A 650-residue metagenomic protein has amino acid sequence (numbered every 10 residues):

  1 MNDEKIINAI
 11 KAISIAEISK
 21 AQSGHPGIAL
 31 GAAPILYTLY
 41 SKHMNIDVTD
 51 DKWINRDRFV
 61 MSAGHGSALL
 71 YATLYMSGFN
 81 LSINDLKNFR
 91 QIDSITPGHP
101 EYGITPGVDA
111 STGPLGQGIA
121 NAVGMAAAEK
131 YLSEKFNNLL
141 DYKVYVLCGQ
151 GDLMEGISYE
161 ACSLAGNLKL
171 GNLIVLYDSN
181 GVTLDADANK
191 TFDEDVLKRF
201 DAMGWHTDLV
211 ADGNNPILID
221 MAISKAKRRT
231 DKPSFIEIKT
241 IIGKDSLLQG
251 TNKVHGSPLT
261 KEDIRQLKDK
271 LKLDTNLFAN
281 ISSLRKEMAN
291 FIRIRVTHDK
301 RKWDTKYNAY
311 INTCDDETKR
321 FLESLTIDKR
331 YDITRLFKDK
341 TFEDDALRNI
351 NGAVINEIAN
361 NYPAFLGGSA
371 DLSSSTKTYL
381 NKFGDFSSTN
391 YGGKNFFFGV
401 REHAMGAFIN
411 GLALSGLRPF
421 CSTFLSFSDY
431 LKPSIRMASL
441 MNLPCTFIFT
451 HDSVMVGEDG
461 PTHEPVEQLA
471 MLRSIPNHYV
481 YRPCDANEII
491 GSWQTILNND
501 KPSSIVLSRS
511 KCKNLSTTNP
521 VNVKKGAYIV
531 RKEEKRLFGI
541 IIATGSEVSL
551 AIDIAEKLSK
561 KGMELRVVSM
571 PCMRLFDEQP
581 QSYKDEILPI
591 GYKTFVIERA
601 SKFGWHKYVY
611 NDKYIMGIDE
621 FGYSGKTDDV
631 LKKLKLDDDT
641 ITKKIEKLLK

Functional and structural regions predicted by a protein language model:
M1-L30, C148, D152-L153, I174 (+7 more regions): Conserved acidic/glycine
N2-K11, M44-I46, S82-I104, S373-S387 (+2 more regions): Acidic-glycine-rich active-site phosphate/pyrophosphate-binding loop
A12-A21, V48-D57, P97-T112, L139-Y145 (+4 more regions): Glycine/charged-rich beta-loop-alpha catalytic/anionic-binding loops adjacent to active sites
A21-A32, F59-H65, R90, P100-N121 (+9 more regions): Active-site nucleophile and cofactor-binding loops and adjacent substrate-binding regions of central metabolic enzymes
G31-N167, Y379-L380, L412: Cofactor-binding active-site loop characterized by glycine-rich and histidine/acidic residues
F79-N88, G166-D178, A202-W205, S439-V454 (+1 more regions): A glycine-rich helix N-cap at a beta->alpha junction
F89-I95, A370-S375, V400-H403, M441 (+1 more regions): Short glycine-enriched loops at secondary-structure junctions
Q91-G103, N121, A127, Y131-D141 (+4 more regions): Thiamine diphosphate
